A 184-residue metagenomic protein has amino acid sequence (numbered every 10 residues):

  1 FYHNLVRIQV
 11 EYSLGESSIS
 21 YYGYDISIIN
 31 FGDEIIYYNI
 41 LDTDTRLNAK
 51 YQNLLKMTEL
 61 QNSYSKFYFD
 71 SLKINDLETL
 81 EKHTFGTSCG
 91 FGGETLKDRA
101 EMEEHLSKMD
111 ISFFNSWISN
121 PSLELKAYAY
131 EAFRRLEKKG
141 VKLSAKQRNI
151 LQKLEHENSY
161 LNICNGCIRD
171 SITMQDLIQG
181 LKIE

Functional and structural regions predicted by a protein language model:
F1-S112, W117-E184: Extended repeat-based scaffolds of very large eukaryotic assembly and lipid-transport proteins
